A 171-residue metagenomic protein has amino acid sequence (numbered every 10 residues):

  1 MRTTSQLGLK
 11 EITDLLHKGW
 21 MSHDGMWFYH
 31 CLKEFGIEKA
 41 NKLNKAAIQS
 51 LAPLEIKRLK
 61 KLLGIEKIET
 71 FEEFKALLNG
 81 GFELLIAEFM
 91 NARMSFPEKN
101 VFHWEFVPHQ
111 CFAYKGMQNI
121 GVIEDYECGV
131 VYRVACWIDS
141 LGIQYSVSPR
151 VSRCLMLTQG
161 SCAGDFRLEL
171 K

Functional and structural regions predicted by a protein language model:
M1-H103, Y114-Y126, Q144-D165, E169-K171: N-terminal accessory segment detector
F106-F112: Alpha-helical transmembrane segments of helical membrane proteins, especially in multi-pass transport, channel
E124-I143: Active-site helix/loop of acyl-thioester processing domains in fatty-acid/polyketide metabolism, spanning hotdog-fold
